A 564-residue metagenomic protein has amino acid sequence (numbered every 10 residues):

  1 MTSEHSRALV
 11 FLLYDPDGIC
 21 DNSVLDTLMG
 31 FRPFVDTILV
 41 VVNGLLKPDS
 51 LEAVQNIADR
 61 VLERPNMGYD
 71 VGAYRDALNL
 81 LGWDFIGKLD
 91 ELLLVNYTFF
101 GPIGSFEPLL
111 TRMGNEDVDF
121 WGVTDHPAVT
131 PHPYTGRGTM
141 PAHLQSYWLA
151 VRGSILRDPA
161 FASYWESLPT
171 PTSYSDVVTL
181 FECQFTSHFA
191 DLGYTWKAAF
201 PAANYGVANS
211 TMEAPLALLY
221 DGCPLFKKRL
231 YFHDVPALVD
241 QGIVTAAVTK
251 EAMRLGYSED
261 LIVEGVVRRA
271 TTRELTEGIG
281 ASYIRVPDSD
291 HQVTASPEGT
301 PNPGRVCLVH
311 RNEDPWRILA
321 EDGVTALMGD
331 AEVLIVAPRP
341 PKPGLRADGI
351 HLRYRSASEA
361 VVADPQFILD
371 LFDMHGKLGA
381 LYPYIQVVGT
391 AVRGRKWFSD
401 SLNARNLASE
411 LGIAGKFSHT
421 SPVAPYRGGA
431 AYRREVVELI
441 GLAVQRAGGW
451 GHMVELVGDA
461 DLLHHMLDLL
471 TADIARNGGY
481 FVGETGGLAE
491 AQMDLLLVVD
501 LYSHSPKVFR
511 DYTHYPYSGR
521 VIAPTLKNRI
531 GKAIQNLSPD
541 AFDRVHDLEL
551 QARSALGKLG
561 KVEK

Functional and structural regions predicted by a protein language model:
M1-K561: ER/Golgi luminal nucleotide-sugar-dependent glycosyltransferases, focusing on the catalytic module
